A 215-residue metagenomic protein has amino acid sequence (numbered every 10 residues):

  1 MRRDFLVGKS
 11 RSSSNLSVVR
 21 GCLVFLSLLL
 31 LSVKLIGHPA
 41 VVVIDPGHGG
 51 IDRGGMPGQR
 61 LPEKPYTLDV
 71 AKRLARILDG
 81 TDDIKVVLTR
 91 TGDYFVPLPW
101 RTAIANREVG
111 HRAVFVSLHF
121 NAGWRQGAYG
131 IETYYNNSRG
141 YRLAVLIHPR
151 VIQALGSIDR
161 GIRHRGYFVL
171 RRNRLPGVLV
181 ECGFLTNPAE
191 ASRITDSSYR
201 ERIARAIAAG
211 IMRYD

Functional and structural regions predicted by a protein language model:
M1-R20: Short, low-complexity, charge-dense intrinsically disordered segments
C22-K34: Bacterial N-terminal signal peptides
L29-L30, R101-A103, G166: A generic local structural motif
I36-L146, Q153: Catalytic-core regions of hydrolytic enzymes
I84-V86, I158, R213-D215: Surface-exposed helix-capping loop/turn segments at secondary-structure junctions
E108, F115-R125, Y134, G161-D215: Active-site-adjacent mobile loop/cap segments within catalytic or ligand-binding domains
I147-V151, G210-I211: Short amphipathic C-terminal alpha-helix that caps PH/PH-like domains
P149-R160: Proline/glycine-rich low-complexity loops and linkers
